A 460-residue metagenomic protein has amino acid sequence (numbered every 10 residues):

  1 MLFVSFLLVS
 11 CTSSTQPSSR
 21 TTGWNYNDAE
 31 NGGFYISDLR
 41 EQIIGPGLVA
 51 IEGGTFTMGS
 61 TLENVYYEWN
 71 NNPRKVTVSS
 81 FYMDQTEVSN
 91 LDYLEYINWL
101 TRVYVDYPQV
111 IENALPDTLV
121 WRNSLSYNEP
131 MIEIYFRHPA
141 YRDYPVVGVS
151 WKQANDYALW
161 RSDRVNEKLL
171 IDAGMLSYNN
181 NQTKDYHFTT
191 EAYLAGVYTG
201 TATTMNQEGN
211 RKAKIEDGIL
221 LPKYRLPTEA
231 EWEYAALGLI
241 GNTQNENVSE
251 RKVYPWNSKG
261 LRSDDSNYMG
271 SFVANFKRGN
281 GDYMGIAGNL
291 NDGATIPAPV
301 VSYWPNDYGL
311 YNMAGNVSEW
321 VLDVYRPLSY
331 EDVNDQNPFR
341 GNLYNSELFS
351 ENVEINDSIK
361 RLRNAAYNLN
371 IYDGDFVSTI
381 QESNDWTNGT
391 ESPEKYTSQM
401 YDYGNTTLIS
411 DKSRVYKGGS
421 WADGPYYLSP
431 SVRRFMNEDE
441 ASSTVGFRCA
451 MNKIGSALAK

Functional and structural regions predicted by a protein language model:
M1-C11: Sec-dependent bacterial lipoprotein signal peptides
C11-G33, S37-L39, N64, R137-P145 (+6 more regions): Disulfide-stabilized, aromatic/cysteine-rich ligand-recognition loop
S14, F81-F276, L322-L328, P338-T390 (+1 more regions): Active-site microenvironments of metalloenzymes and redox enzymes
A29-I44, E208-K214: A short, compositionally biased domain-edge/stem linker segment
I43-S60: Mature N-terminal segment immediately following signal peptide/propeptide cleavage in secreted/periplasmic
G45, L220-L221, Y303-N306: Short, small/polar residue-rich loop motifs at catalytic or cofactor-binding pockets
S60-V78, S266-N275, L428-M436: Short, polar loop/linker segments at the starts of domains and inter-domain junctions
